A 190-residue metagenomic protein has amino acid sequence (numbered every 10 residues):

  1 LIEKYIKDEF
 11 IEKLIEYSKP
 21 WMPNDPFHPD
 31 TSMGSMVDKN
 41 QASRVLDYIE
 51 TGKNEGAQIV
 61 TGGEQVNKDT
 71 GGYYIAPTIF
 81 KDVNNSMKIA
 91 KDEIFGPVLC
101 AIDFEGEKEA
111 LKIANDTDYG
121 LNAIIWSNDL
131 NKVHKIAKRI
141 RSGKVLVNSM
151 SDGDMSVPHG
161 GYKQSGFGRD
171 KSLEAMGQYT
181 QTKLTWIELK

Functional and structural regions predicted by a protein language model:
L1, G34-N40, L99-I102, K171: Glycosyltransferase donor-binding loop in the core domain
L1-I6, S35, I79, S165-F167: Short beta-strand and adjoining strand-loop segment in the mid-core of the Rossmann-like NAD(P)-dependent dehydrogenase
I2-M22, T182-L184: Conserved core segment of the aminotransferase class I/II
Y5-K7, Q41, G106, L130: Helix N-cap motif at beta-to-alpha junctions
F10, L14, V45, V133-I136: Hydrophobic packing residues within well-ordered alpha-helices of enzyme cores
I15-D47, E64-Y74, K91-G96, M155-K163: Flexible, acidic loop-helix segments that line cofactor/substrate-binding pockets
I49, N54, N67, Y74-K190: Conserved C-terminal structural/oligomerization subdomain of aldehyde/semialdehyde dehydrogenase
I59-G63: Diglycine-centered glycine-rich loop/turn motifs
